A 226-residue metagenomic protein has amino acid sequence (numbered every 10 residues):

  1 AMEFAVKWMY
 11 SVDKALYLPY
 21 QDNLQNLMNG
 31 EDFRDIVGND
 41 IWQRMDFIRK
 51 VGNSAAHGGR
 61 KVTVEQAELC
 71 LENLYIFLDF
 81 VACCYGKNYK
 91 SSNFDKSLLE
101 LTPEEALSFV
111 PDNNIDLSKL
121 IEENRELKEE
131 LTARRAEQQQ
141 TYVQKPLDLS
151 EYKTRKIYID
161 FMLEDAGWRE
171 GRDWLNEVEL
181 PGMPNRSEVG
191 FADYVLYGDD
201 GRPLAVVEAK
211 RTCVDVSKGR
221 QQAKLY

Functional and structural regions predicted by a protein language model:
A1-Y10: Short, hydrophobic, well-ordered secondary-structure elements
M9-K50: Short, charged amphipathic alpha-helical segments flanked by flexible coils
Y10-L18, K61-A67, G86-K87, V216: Short, solvent-exposed secondary-structure capping/transition elements
I36, E170-G201: Active-site metal-binding core of divalent-cation-utilizing nuclease and nuclease-like domains
N39-K90: Charge-enriched, short contiguous segments at helix-coil
D40-D46, A82-R134: Polyanionic, low-complexity intrinsically disordered segments
S54, G58, E65-N73, R186 (+1 more regions): Short, charged, amphipathic alpha-helix that recurs within catalytic cores of restriction-modification and other
T132-V178, R202: Nuclease catalytic cores
